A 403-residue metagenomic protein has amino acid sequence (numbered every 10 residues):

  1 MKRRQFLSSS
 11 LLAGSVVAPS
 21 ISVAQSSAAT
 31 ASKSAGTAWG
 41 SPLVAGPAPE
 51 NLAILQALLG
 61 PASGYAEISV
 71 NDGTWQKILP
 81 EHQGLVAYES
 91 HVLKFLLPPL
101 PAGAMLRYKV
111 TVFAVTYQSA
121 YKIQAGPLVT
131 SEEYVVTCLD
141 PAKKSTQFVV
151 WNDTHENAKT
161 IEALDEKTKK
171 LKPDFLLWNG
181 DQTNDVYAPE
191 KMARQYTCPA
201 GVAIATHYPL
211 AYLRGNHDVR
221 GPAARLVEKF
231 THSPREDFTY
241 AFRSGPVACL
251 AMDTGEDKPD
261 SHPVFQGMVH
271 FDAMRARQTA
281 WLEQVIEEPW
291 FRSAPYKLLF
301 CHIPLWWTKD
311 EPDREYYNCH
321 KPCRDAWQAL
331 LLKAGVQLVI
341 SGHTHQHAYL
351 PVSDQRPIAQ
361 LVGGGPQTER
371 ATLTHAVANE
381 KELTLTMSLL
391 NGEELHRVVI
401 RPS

Functional and structural regions predicted by a protein language model:
K2-V150, K170, N379-S403: Acidic, histidine-bearing metal-coordination/catalytic regions of metal-dependent phosphoesterases
P49, Q56-A57, A102, E162-P222: Core catalytic region of metal-dependent phosphoesterases/phosphodiesterases, especially metallo-beta-lactamase-like
G60, T111-V112, T254, F300-L305 (+1 more regions): Short, well-ordered beta-to-alpha junction loops that form the rim of enzyme active sites and present histidine/acidic
L96, V110-V135, E190-F291, Y317-N318 (+4 more regions): Extended active-site neighborhood of metal-dependent phosphoesterases/phosphodiesterases
S145-H155, P246-E256, L298-F300, A359-G365 (+1 more regions): Active-site-proximal beta-strand elements of phosphoester/diester hydrolases
V150-N152, L176-D181, L210-N216, L299-C301 (+2 more regions): Active-site neighborhood of phospho(di)ester-bond hydrolases with catalytic His/Asp-centered motifs
T183, P289-D310: Short acidic, glycine-rich surface-loop motifs adjacent to enzyme active sites
